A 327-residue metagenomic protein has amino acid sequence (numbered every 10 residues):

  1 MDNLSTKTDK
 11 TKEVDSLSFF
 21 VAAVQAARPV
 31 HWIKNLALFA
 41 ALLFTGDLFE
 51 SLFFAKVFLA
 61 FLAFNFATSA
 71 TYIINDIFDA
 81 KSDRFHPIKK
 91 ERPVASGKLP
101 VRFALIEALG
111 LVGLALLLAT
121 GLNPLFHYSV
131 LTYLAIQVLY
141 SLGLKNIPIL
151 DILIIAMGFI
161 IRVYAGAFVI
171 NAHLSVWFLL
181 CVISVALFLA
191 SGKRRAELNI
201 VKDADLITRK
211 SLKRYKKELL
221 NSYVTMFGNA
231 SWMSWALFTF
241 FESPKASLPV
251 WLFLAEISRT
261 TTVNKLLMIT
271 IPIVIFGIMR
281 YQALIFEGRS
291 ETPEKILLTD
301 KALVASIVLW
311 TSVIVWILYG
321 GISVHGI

Functional and structural regions predicted by a protein language model:
D2-R84, G97-G110: Topogenic membrane-insertion module of multi-pass membrane proteins
D2-V24, L142, I160-I327: C-terminal membrane-associated helical module and adjoining short loops/tails
F39, L43, G113-L117, A135-L139 (+2 more regions): Alpha-helical transmembrane segments of multipass membrane proteins
L43-F49, G121, L139-G143, G192 (+1 more regions): Structural signal for the C-terminal ends of transmembrane alpha-helices and the immediately following loop
L52-K56, P124-V130, P148-I152, H173-L179: Short, aromatic-rich membrane-interface segments at the entry and exit of alpha-helical transmembrane domains
F64-A95, L144, L150, S191-N199 (+1 more regions): Acidic (Asp/Glu-rich) catalytic motifs at the cytosolic membrane interface
A80, F85-V130, V176-F188, S222-G228 (+1 more regions): Multi-pass membrane catalytic core of lipid/isoprenoid biosynthesis enzymes
P148-G158, D300-L303: Cytoplasmic-side transmembrane-helix entry/capping segments in multi-pass membrane proteins
